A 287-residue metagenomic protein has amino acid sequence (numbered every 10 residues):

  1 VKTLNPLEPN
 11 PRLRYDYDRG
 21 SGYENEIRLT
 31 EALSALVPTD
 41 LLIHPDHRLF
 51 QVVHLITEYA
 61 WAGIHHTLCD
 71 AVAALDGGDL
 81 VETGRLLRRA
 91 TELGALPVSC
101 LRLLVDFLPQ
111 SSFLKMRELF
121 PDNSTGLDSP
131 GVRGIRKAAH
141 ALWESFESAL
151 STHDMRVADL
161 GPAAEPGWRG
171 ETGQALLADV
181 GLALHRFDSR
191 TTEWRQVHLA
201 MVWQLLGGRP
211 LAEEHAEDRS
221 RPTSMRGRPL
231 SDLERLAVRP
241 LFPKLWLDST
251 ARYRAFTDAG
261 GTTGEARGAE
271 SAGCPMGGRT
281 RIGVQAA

Functional and structural regions predicted by a protein language model:
V1-A287: Surface-exposed peri-terminal alpha-helical interaction modules
